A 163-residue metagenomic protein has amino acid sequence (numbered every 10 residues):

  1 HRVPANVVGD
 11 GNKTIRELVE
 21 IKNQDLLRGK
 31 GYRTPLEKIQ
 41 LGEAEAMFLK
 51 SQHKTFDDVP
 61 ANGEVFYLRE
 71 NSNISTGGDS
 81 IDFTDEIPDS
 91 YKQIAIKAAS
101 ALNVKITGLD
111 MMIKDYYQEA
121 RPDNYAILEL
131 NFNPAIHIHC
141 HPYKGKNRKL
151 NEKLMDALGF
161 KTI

Functional and structural regions predicted by a protein language model:
P4-K54, K146-I163: Active-site "cap" helix and flanking loop/linker of ATP-utilizing ligase/carboxylase catalytic domains
N6, N12, N23, N62 (+6 more regions): Detector for Asparagine
K22-Q118: A long amphipathic alpha-helix within ATP-dependent nucleotide-binding catalytic cores
D82-D89, A101-V104, I113-I163: C-terminal active-site "lid" helix and adjoining low-complexity regulatory extension at the edge of ATP-using catalytic
